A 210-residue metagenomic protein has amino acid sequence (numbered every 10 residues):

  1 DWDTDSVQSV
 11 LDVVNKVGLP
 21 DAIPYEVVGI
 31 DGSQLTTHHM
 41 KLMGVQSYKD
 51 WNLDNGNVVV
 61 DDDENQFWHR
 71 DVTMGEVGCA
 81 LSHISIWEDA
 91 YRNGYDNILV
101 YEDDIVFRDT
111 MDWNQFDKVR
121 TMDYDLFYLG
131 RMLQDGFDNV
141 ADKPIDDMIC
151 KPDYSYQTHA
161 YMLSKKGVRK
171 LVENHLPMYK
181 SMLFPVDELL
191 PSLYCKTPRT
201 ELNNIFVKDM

Functional and structural regions predicted by a protein language model:
D1-Y101, I105-M210: An acidic/histidine-cluster motif and surrounding catalytic segment that typifies divalent-metal-assisted enzyme active
